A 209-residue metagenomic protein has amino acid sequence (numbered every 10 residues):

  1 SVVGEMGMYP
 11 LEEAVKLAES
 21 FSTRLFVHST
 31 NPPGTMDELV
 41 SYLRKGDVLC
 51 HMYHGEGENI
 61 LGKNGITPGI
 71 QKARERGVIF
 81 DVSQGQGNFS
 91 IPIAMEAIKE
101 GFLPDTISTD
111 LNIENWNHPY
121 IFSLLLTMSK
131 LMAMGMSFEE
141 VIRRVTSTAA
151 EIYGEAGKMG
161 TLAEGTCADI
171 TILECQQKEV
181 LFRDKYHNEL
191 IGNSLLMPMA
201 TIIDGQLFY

Functional and structural regions predicted by a protein language model:
S1-H118: Active-site core of metal-dependent hydrolases
M8-Y9, N64, N88, F122 (+3 more regions): Residue-level recognition of alpha-helix initiation/capping sites
E38-L43, Q71-V82, L126-G135, A156-G160 (+1 more regions): Short secondary-structure transition/capping segments
K45, E164, D204: Short glycine-rich loop/turn motifs that provide flexible caps or phosphate-binding loops at active sites
G55, Q86, S147, Q176 (+1 more regions): Short, solvent-exposed coil/turn elements at secondary-structure transition points
P92-Q176: His/Asp/Glu-enriched, well-ordered alpha-helical/loop segment that forms or immediately abuts the divalent-metal
C167-Y209: C-terminal cap of metal-dependent C-N hydrolases
